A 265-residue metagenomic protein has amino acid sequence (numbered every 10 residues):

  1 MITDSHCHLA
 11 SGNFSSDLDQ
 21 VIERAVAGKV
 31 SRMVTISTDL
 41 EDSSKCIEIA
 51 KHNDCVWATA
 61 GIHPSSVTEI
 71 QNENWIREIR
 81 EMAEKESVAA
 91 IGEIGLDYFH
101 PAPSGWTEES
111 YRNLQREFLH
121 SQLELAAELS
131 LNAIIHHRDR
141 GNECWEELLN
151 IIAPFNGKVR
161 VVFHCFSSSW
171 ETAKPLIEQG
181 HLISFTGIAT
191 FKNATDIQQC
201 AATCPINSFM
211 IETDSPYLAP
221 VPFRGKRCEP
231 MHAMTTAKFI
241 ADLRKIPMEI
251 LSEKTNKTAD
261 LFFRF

Functional and structural regions predicted by a protein language model:
M1-F265: Mid-domain alpha/beta scaffold segments of enzyme catalytic cores
